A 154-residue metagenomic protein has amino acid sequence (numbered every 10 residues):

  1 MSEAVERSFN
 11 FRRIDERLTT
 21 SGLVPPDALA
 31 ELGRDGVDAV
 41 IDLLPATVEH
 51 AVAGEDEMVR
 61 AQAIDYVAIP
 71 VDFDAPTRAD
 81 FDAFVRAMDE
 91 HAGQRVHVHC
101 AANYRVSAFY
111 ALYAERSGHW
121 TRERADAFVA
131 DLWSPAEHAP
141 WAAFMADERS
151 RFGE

Functional and structural regions predicted by a protein language model:
M1-H97, A108-E154: Cys-dependent protein tyrosine phosphatase-like superfamily
C100: Short cysteine clusters
N103: Substrate/cofactor-recognition hotspot
